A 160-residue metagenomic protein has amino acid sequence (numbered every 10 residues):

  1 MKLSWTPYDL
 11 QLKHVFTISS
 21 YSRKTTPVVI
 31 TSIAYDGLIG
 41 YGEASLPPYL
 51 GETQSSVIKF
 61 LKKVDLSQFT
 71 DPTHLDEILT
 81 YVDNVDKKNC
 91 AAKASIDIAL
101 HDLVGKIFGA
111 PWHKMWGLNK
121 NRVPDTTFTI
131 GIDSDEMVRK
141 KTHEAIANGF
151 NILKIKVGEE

Functional and structural regions predicted by a protein language model:
M1-L50: Structured beta-strand/loop patches that form or line metal/cofactor-binding pockets in enzymes
D9, L79-V82, L118-V123: A short alpha-helix capping/helix-coil boundary motif
Y21-R23, S55, G117-K120: Short capping/connector residues at structural and topological boundaries
S22-T26, L50-E52, F60-K63, A145-G149: Short, low-complexity, polar/charged sequence segments that are solvent-exposed and flexible
V28-I30, I39-Y41, K93, V123 (+1 more regions): A common structural microfeature
I33-I107: Metal- or metallocofactor-binding catalytic centers and their adjacent structured scaffolds across diverse enzyme
F108, W112: N-terminal carbohydrate-binding accessory modules
K114-E160: Metal-dependent enolase-superfamily TIM-barrel catalytic cores that perform enediolate-based chemistry
